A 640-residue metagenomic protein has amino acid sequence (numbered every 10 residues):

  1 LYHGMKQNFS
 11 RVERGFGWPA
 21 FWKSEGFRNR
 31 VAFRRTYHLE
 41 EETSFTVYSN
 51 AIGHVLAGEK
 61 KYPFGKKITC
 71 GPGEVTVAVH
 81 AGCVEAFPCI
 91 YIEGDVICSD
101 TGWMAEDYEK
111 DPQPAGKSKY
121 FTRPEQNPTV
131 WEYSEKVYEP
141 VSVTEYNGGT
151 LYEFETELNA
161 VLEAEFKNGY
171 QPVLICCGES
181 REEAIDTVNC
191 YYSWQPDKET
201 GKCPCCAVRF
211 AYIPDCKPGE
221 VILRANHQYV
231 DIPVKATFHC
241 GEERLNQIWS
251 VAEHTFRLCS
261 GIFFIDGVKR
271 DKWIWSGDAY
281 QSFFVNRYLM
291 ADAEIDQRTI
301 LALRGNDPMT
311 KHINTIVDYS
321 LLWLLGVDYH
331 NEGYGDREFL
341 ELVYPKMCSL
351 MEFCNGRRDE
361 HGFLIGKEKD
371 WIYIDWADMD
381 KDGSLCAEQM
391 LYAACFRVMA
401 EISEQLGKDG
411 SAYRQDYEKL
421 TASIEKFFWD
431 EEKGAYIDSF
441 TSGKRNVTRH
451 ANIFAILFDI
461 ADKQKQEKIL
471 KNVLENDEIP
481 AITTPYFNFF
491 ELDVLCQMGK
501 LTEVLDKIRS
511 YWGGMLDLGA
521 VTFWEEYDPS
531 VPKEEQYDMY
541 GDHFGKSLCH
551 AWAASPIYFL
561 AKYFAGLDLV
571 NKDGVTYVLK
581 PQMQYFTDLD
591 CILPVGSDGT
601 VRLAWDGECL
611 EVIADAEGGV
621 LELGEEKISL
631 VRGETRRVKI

Functional and structural regions predicted by a protein language model:
L1-I262, I295, T299: Extracellular/oxidizing-compartment recognition motifs
N50, N159, C206, G277 (+6 more regions): Short, solvent-exposed loop/turn segments at the edges of secondary structure
L56-A57, D266, L623: Structural motif
D231-V251, L258, F264-R287, A291-I300 (+6 more regions): Active-site acid/base region of carbohydrate-active enzymes
Q281-M290, W323-F339, M390-K408, I453-K463 (+2 more regions): Well-ordered alpha-helical scaffold segments within catalytic/enzyme domains
C386-Y436, I453, I460-I482, V494: Active-site neighborhood of glycoside hydrolase catalytic domains
V447-D538, D542-F544: Extracellular polysaccharide-recognition and catalytic grooves
T502-I640: Non-catalytic C-terminal accessory modules of carbohydrate-active enzymes
